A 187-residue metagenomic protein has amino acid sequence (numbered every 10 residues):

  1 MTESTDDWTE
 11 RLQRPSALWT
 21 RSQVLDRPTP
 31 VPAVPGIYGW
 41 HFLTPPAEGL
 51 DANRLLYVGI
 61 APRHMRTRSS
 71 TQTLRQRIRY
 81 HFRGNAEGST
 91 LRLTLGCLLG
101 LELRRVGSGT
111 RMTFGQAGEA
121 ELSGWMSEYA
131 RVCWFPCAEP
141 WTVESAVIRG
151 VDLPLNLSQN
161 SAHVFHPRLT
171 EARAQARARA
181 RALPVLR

Functional and structural regions predicted by a protein language model:
M1-L56, I60-R187: Boundary/linker segments flanking structured domains
